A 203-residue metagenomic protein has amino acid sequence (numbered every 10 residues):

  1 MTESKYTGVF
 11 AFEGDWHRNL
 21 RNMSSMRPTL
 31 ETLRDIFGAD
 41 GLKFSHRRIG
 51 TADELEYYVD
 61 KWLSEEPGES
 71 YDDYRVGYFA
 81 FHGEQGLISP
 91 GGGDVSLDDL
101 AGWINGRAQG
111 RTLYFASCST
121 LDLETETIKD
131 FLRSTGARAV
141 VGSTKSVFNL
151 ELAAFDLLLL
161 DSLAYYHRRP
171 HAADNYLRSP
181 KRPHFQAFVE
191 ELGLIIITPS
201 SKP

Functional and structural regions predicted by a protein language model:
M1-Y74, I88, G110, F115-A116 (+2 more regions): A domain-level signal for caspase-like cysteine endopeptidase catalytic cores and their zymogen-processing architecture
W16-H17, E84, T120, V147: Conserved beta-strand elements of beta-rich interaction domains across eukaryotes, especially beta-propellers
D35-F37, S70-D73, A101-I104, R138-V141 (+1 more regions): Glycine-rich loops and low-complexity Gly/Arg-rich segments that provide flexible linkers or classic glycine-based
S64-G68, R75, S96-N105, E124-K129: Short, charged beta->alpha transition segments
F79-A80, P90-G91, L113-L121, S143: Short His-Asn-centered micro-motif
F81-T112: A short, glycine/acidic-enriched catalytic loop
T120-P203: Active-site-proximal C-terminal subdomain of hydrolase catalytic domains
